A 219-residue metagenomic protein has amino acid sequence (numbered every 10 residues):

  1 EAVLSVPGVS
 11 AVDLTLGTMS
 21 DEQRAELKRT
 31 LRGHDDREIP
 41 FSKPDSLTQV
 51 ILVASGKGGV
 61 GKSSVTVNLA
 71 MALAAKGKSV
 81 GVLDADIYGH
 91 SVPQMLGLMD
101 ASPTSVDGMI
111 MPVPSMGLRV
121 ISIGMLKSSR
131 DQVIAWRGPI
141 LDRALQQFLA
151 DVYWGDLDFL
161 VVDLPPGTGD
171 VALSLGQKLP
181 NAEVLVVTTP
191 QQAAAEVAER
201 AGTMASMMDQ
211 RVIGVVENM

Functional and structural regions predicted by a protein language model:
A2-A54: Extreme N-terminal, non-catalytic leader segments that precede Walker-type/kinase nucleotide-binding cores
V3, L47, G58, D84 (+6 more regions): Residue-level signature of catalytic and energy-coupling elements of molecular machines, predominantly ATP/GTP-dependent
L4, A70, A74, G176: Gly/Ala-rich phosphate-binding loop of Rossmann-like dinucleotide-binding domains, activating on the conserved
V12, S79-V80, V212-I213: Hydrophobic anchor at the start of a short beta-strand that flanks the dinucleotide cofactor-binding loop
P44, G89, G138-Q146, G169 (+2 more regions): Amphipathic alpha-helical transducer elements in NTP-driven molecular machines
Q49-I87, A198, G202: Walker A/P-loop phosphate-binding motif and the immediately C-terminal alpha-helix
L73-R137, D142-R143, L149: Phosphate-binding loop that captures ATP/GTP phosphates
D151-W154, D158-M219: Conserved catalytic-core segment of NTP-binding enzymes
